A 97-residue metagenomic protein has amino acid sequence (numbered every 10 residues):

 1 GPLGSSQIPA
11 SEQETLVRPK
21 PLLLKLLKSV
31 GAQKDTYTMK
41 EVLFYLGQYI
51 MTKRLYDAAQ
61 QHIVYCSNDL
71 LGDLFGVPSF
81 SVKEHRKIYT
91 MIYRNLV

Functional and structural regions predicted by a protein language model:
G1-V97: Histone-fold and other basic nucleic-acid-binding segments
